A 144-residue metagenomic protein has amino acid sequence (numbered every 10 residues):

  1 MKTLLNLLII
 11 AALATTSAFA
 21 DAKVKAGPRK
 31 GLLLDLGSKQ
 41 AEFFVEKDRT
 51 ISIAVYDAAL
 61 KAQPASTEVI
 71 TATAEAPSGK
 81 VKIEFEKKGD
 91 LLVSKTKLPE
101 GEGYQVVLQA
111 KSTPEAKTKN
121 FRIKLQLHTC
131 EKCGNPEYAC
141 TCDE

Functional and structural regions predicted by a protein language model:
K2-I10: Sec-dependent signal peptide recognition, specifically the positively charged N-region followed immediately by
A11-A18: Hydrophobic h-region of N-terminal signal peptides that target proteins for export in Gram-negative bacteria
F19-E144: Intrinsically disordered, low-complexity terminal tails/loops enriched in metal-binding residues
